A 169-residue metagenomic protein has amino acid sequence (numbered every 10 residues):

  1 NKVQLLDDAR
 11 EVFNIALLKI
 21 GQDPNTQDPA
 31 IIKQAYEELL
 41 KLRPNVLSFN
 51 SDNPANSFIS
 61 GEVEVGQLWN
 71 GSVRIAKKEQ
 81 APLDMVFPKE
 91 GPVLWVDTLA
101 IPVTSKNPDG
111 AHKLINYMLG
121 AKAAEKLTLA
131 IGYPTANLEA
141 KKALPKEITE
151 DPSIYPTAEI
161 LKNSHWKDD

Functional and structural regions predicted by a protein language model:
N1-E62: Extracytoplasmic ligand-binding site segments that recognize negatively charged/polar headgroups
D7, N70, I131: Short secondary-structure boundary segments
K33-L40, K77-V103, T149: Periplasmic-binding protein-like
P54-A55, V73, A111, A124: Short, hydrophobic alpha-helical packing/hinge segments within bilobed ligand-binding/sensory domains
N56, T157-D169: Conserved C-terminal helix/tail region of periplasmic/extracytoplasmic solute-binding proteins
I59, E64-P82: A ligand-binding cleft/hinge motif common to bilobed small-molecule-binding domains
V93, P102-K162: Mature extracytoplasmic/periplasmic domains
